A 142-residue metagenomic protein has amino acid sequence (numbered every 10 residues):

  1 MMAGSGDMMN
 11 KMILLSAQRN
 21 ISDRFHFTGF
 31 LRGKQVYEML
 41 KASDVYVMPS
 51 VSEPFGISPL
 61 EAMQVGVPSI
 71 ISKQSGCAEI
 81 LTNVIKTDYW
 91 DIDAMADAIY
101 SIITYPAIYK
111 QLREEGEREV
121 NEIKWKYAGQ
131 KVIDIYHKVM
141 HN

Functional and structural regions predicted by a protein language model:
I13-L31: Nucleotide-activated donor-binding/catalytic signature segment of Leloir-type glycosyltransferases, i.e., the conserved
F30-L31, E38-S43: Short alpha-helical donor nucleotide-sugar binding micro-motif in glycosyltransferases
V51: Aromatic "clamp/platform" in nucleotide-sugar-dependent glycosyltransferases that forms part of the donor/acceptor
G56-P59, C77: Short glycine/serine-rich donor-binding loops of glycosyltransferases
P68-I71: Short hydrophobic beta-strand element within catalytic cores of glycosyltransferases and related nucleotide-activated
V84-D93, S101-P106: Conserved acidic donor-binding segment of nucleotide-sugar-dependent glycosyltransferases
A107-H141: A charged, aromatic-enriched C-terminal amphipathic alpha-helix characteristic of glycosyltransferases across folds
